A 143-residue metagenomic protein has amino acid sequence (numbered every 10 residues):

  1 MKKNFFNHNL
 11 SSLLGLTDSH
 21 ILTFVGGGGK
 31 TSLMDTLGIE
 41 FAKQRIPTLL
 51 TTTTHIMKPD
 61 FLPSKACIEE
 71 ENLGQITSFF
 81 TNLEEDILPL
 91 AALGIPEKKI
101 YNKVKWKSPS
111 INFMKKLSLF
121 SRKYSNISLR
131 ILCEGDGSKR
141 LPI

Functional and structural regions predicted by a protein language model:
F6-Q44, L50: Walker A (P-loop) phosphate-binding motif
L13-T17, A42, T81-E85, S121-S125: Solvent-exposed alpha-helices and their adjacent loops that cap or buttress functional pockets in soluble metabolic
H20-F24, T48, D86-L93, L129-C133: Generic beta-sheet signal
G26-S32, H55-I56, D136-K139: Gly/Ser/Thr-rich loops at beta-strand to alpha-helix junctions that form or flank small-molecule/cofactor-binding
M34, P59-F61, L141-I143: Short glycine-/acidic-enriched loop or helix-start segments at secondary-structure transitions that form or flank
G38-I95: N-terminal phosphate/diphosphate-binding loop that engages ATP/GTP or pyrophosphate donors across diverse enzyme folds
L93-I143: Phosphate-binding/switch loop-helix module in NTP-utilizing enzymes
